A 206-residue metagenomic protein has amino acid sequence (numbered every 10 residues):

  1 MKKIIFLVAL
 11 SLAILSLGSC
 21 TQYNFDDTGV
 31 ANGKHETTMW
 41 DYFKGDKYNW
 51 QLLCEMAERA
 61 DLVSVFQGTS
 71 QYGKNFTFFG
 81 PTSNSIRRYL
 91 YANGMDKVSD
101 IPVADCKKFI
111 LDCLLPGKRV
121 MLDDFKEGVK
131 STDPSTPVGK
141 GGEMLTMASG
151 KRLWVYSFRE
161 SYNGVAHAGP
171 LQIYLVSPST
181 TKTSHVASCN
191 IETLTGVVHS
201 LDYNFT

Functional and structural regions predicted by a protein language model:
M1-I4: Positively charged n-region of N-terminal signal peptides that target proteins for export
F6, L10-I14: Hydrophobic helical h-region of N-terminal Sec-dependent signal peptides in bacterial secretory/periplasmic proteins
L15-S19: C-terminal motif of bacterial Sec signal peptides marking the signal peptidase cleavage site
C20-T206: Mature, structured domains of secreted/extracytosolic soluble proteins
